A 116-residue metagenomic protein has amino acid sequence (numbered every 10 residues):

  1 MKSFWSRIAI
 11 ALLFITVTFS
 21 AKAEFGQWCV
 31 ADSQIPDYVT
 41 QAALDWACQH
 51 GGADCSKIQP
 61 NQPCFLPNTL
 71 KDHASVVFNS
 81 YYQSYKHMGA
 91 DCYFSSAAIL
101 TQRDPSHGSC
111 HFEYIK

Functional and structural regions predicted by a protein language model:
K2-K116: Folded extracytoplasmic luminal domains of secretory or organellar precursors
